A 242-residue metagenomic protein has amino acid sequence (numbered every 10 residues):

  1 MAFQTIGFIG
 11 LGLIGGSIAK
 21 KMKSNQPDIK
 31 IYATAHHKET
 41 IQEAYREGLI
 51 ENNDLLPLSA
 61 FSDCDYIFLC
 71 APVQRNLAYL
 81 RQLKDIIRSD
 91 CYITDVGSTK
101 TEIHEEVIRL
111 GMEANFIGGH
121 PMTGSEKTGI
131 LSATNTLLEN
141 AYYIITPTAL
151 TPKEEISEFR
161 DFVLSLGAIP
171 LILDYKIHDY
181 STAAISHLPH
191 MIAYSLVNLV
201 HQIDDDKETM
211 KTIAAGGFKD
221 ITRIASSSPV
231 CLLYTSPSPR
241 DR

Functional and structural regions predicted by a protein language model:
M1-N53: NAD(P)+-binding Rossmann beta1-loop-alpha1 motif at the extreme N-terminus of oxidoreductases
F3, D90, N140: Phosphate-coordination loops involved in phosphoryl transfer and adenosine-cofactor binding
I6, I67, I93: Receiver (REC) domain switch-region micro-motif
S59-K84: Rossmann-like NAD(P)-binding element
Y79-L131: Rossmann-like NAD(P)(H) cofactor-binding subdomain of soluble oxidoreductases
L137-S227: Internal alpha-helical scaffold of NAD(P)-dependent oxidoreductase catalytic cores
Y234-D241: Conserved small/polar residues in nucleotide/adenosyl-binding loops
